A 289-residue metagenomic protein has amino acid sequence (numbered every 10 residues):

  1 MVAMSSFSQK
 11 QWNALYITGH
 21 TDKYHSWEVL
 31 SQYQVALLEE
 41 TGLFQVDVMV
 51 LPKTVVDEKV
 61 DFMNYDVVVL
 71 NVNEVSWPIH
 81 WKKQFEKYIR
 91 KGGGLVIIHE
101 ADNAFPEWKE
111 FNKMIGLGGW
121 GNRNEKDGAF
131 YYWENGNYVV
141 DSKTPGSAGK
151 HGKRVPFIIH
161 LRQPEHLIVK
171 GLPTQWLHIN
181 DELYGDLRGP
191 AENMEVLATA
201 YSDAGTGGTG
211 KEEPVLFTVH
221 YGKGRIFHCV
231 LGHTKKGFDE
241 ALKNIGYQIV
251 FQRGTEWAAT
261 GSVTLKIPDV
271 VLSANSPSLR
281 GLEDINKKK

Functional and structural regions predicted by a protein language model:
M1-Q9: Bacterial Sec-dependent N-terminal signal peptides
K10-W12, T18, E40, V50 (+2 more regions): Extracellular ligand-binding/catalytic regions of CAZymes and related secreted enzymes and adhesion modules
Q11, L15-F105: Helical hinge/lid and interdomain linker segments adjacent to catalytic or ligand-binding clefts that mediate domain
V35, E86, N112, V169 (+1 more regions): Non-transmembrane alpha-helical segments in soluble domains of secreted/periplasmic/extracellular proteins
E39, Q45, E134-R225: Catalytic beta-strand/loop cores that center a nucleophilic Ser/Cys/Thr and support acyl-enzyme chemistry
E74, D102, A200, L231-H233: A mature extracytoplasmic/lumenal domain signature
V75-L167: A glycine-rich, often tryptophan-bearing local segment used as a flexible ligand/cofactor-contacting loop or short
G94-V96, L197, F227: Structural detector of well-ordered beta-strand residues that form the stable sheet scaffold of enzyme domains
